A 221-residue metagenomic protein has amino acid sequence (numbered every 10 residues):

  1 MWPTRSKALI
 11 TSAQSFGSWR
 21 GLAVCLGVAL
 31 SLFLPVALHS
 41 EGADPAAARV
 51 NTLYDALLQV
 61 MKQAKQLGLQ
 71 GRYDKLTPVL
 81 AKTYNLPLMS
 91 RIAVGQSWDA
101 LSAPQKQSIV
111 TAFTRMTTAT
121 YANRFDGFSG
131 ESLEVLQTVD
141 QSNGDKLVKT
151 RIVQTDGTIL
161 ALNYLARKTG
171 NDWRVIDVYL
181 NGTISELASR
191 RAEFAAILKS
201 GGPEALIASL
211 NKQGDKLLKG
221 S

Functional and structural regions predicted by a protein language model:
M1-S18: N-terminal secretory signal peptides that target proteins for export/translocation
A23-P35: Bacterial N-terminal signal peptides
L34-G42: Sec/Tat signal peptide C-region and signal peptidase I cleavage site
A43-Y121: Early exported N-terminus immediately downstream of N-terminal targeting peptides
D44-A48, Q59, Q63-G71, A100-P104 (+6 more regions): Surface-exposed, polar/charged faces of alpha-helical domains in mature secreted/periplasmic/lumenal proteins
T118-L160, L210-S221: Surface-exposed, charged secondary-structure patches
I159-S189: Short beta-strand edge/turn micro-motifs at domain boundaries
Y179-S221: Low-complexity, intrinsically disordered terminal/linker segments enriched in charged and Gly/Pro repeats
